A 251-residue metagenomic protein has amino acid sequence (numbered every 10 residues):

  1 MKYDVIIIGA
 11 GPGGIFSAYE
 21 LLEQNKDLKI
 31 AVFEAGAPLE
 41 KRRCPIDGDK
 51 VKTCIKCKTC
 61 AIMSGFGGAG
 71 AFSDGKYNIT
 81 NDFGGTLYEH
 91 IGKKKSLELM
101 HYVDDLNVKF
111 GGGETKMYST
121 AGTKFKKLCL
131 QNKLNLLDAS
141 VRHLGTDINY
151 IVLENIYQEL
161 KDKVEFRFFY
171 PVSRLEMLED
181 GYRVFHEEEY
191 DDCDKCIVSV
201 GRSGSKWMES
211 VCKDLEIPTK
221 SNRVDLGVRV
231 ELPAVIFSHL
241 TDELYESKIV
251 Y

Functional and structural regions predicted by a protein language model:
M1-G84, A121-T123, K127-Y251: Residues forming the flavin
G65-T115: Dinucleotide-binding Rossmann-like beta1-alpha1 core, especially the glycine-rich loop that anchors the ADP
